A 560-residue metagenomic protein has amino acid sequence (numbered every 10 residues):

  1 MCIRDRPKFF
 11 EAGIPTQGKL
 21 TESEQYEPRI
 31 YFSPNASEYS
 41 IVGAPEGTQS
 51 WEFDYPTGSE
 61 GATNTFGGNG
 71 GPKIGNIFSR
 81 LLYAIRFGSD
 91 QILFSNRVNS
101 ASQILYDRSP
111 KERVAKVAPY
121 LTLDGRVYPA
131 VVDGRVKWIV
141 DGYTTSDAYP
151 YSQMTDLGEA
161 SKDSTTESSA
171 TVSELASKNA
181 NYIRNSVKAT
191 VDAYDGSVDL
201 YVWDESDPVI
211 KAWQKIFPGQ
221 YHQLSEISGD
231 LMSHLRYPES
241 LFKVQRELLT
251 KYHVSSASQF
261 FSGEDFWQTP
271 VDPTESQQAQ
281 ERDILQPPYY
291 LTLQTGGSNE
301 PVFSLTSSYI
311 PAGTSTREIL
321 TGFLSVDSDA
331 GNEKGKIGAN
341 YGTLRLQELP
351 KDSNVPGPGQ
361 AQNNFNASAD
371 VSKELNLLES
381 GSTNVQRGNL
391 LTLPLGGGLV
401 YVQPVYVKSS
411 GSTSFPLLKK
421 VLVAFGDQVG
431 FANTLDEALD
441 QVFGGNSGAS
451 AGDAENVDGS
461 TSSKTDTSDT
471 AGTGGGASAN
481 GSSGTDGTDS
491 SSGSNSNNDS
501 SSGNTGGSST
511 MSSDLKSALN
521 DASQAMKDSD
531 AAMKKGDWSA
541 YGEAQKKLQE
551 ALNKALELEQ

Functional and structural regions predicted by a protein language model:
R4-D489, N495-D499, N504-K535, S539-E543 (+1 more regions): Soluble extracytoplasmic regions of secretory-pathway and membrane proteins
